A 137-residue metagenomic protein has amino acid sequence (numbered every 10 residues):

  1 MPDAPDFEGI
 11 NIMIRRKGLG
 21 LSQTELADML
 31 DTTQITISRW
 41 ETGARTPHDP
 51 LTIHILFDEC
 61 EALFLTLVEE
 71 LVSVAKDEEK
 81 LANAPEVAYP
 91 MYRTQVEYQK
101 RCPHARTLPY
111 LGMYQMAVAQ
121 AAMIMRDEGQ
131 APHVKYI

Functional and structural regions predicted by a protein language model:
M1-K17: A short, Lys/Arg-rich alpha-helix, primarily the initiator
M13, A27, S38-R39, D58: Key DNA-contacting residues within the recognition helix of helix-turn-helix
M13, K17, D28, R126: Short polybasic/polar patches that bind polyanions
M13, T24, A122: Short glycine-/small-residue-rich flexible loop motifs, especially phosphate/cofactor-binding loops
L21-S38: Short alpha-helical DNA-recognition segment
D31, T46-T66: DNA major-groove recognition helix of helix-turn-helix/homeodomain DNA-binding modules
T42: Short, conserved catalytic or interaction motifs in soluble domains
L65-I137: Helix-turn-helix/homeodomain-like alpha-helical modules used for DNA recognition and transcription-factor dimerization
